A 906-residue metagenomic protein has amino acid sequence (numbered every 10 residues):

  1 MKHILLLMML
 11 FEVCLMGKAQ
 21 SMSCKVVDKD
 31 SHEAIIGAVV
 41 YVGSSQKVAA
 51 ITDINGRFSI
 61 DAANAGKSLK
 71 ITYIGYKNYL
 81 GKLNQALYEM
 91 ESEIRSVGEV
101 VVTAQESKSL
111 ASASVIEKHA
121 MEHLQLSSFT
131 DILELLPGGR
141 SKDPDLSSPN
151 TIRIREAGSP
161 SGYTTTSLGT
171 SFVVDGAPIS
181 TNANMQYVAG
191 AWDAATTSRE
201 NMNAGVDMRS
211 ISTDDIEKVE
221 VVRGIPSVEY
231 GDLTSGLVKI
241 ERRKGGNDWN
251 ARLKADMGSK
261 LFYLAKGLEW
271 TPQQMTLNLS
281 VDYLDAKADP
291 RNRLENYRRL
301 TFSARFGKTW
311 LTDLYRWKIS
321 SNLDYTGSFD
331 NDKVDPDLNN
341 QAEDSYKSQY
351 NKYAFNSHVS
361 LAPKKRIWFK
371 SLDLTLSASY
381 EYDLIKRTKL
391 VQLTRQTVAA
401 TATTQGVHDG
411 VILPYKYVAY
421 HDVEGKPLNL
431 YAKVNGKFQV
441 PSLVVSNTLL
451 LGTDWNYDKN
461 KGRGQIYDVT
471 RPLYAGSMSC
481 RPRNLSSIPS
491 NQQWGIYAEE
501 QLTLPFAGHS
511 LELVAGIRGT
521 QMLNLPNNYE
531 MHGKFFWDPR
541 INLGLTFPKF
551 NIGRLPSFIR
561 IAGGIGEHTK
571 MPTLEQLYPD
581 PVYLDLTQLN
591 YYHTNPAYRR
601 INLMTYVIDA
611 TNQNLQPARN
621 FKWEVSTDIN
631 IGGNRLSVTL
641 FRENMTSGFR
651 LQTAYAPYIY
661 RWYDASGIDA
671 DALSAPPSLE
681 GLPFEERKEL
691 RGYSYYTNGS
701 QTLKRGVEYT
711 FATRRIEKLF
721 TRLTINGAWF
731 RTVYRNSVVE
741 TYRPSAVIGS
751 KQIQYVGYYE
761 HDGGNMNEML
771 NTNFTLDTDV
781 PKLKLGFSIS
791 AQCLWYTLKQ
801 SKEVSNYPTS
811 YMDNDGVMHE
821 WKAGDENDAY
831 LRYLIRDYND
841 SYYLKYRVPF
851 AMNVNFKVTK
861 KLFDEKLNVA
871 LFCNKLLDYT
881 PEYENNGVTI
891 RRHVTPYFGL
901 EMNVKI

Functional and structural regions predicted by a protein language model:
V27-S31, A38-G43, T72-Y76, N84-H123: Short, acidic, small-residue-rich periplasmic hinge/interaction motif at the N-terminus of Gram-negative outer-membrane
S59, A177-V222: Short acidic/polar hinge/loop motifs at secondary-structure boundaries that mediate gating or recognition
Q85-E91, F129-I132, T151-R153, V173 (+2 more regions): N-terminal periplasmic accessory domains that precede and gate Gram-negative outer-membrane beta-barrel machines
T130, E134-G190: Extracytoplasmic beta-strand/coil segments of soluble accessory domains associated with Gram-negative outer-membrane
W192, T569, M645-S647, T653-Y655 (+3 more regions): C-terminal beta-signal and adjacent terminal beta-strands/loops of Gram-negative outer-membrane beta-barrel proteins
W310-S328, S348-N528, G706-E708: Face-selective signature of the C-terminal outer-membrane beta-barrel domain
S487-R635, T639-N644: Structural signature of Gram-negative outer-membrane beta-barrels, strongest in the C-terminal barrel of TonB-dependent
F506-A507, N644, W662-N806: Gram-negative outer-membrane beta-barrel transporters
